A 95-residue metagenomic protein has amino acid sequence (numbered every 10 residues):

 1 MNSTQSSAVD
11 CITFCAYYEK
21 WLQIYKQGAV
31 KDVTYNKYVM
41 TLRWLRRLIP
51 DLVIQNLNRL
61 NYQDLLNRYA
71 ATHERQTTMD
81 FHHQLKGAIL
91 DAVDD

Functional and structural regions predicted by a protein language model:
M1-Q5, E19-D32, L42-D95: N-terminal core-binding DNA-recognition domain of tyrosine recombinases/integrases
